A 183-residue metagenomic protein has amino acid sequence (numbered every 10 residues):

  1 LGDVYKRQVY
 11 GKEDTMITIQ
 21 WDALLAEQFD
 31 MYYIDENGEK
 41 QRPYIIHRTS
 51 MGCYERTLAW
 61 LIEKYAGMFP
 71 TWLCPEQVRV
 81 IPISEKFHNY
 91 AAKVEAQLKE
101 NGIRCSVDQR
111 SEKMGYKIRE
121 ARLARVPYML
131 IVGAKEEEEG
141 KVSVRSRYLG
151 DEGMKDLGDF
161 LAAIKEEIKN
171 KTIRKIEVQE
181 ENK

Functional and structural regions predicted by a protein language model:
D3-K183: NTP/phosphate- and nucleic-acid-binding module
